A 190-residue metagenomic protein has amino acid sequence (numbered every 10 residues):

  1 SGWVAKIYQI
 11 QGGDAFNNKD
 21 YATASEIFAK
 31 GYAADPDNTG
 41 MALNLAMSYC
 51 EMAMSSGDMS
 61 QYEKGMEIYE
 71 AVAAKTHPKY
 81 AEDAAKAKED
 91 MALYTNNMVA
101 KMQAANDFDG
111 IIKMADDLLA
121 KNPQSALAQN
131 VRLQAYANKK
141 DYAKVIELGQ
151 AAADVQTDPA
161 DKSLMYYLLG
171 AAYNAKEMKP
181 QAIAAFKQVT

Functional and structural regions predicted by a protein language model:
G2, Q9, L43, M47-C50 (+3 more regions): TPR/TPR-like alpha-solenoid signature
G13, M47, E51-M54, A100 (+3 more regions): Residue-level recognition of tetratricopeptide repeat
N18, M52, S56-M59, A105 (+2 more regions): Structural motif corresponding to the intra-repeat A-B loop/turn of tetratricopeptide repeats
G31, V72, D117-L118, A151-A152 (+1 more regions): Canonical positions in the second alpha-helix
P36-D37, H77, P123, T157-A160: Short coil turns that delineate tetratricopeptide repeat
M41, Y80-D83, A87, Y94 (+2 more regions): TPR alpha-solenoid repeat register
